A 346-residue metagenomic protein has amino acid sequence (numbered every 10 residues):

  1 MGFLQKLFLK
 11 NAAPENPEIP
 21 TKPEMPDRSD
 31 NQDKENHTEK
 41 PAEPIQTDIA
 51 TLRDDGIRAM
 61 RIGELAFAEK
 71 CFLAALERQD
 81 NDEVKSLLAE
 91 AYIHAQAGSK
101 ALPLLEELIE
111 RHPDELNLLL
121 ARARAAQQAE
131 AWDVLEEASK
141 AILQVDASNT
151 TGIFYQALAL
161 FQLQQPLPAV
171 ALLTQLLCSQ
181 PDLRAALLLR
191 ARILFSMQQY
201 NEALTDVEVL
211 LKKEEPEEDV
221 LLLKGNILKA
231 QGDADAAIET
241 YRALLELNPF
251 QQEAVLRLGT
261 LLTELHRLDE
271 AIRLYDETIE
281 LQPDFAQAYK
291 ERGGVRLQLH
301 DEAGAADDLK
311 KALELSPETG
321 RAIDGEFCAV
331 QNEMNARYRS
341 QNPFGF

Functional and structural regions predicted by a protein language model:
I49, D82-E83, L116-N117, T150-T151 (+5 more regions): Helix-start (N-cap) detector for alpha-helical repeat units in TPR-like alpha-solenoids, especially tetratricopeptide
E77-R78, R111, V145, S179-Q180 (+4 more regions): Structural marker of alpha-solenoid helical repeat scaffolds
L87-L88, A121, Y155, L189 (+4 more regions): Canonical tetratricopeptide repeat
